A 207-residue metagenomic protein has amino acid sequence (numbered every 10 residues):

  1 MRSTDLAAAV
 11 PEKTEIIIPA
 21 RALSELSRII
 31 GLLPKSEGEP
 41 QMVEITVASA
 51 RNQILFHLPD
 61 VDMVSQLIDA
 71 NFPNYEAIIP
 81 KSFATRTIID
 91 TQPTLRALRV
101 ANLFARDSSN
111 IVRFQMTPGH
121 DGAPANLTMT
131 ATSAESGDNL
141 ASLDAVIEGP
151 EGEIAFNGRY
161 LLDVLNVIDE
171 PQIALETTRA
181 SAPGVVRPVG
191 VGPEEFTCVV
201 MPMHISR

Functional and structural regions predicted by a protein language model:
M1, A9-I68, F83-R207: DNA polymerase processivity clamps
